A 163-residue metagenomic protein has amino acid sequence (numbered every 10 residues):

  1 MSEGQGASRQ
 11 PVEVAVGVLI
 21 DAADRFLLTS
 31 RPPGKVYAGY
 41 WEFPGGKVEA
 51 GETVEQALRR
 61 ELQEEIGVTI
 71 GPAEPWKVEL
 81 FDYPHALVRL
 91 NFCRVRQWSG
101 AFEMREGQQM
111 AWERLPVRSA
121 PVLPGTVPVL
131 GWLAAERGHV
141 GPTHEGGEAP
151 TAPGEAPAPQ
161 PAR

Functional and structural regions predicted by a protein language model:
S2-F26, K47, V78: Conserved N-terminal beta-strand and adjoining loop/helix that marks the start of the Nudix/MutT-like hydrolase domain
E13-A15, D24, V88-N91, Q108: Change "...and in nucleic-acid phosphodiester-cleaving endonucleases..." to "...and in nucleic-acid processing enzymes
P32-G34: Short coil/turn segments
V36-Y40: A conserved beta-turn-beta hairpin within the catalytic core of GNAT-like acetyltransferases that forms part
F43-P75: The catalytic Nudix box helix
T69, V78-F102, Q109-A111: Active-site-adjacent beta-strand/loop module that shapes the phosphate/pyrophosphate-binding cleft
R94, F102-R137, A162: NUDIX/MutT-family hydrolases
H139-A162: Intrinsically disordered, low-complexity terminal tails and inter-domain linkers enriched for S/T/G/P/D/E
